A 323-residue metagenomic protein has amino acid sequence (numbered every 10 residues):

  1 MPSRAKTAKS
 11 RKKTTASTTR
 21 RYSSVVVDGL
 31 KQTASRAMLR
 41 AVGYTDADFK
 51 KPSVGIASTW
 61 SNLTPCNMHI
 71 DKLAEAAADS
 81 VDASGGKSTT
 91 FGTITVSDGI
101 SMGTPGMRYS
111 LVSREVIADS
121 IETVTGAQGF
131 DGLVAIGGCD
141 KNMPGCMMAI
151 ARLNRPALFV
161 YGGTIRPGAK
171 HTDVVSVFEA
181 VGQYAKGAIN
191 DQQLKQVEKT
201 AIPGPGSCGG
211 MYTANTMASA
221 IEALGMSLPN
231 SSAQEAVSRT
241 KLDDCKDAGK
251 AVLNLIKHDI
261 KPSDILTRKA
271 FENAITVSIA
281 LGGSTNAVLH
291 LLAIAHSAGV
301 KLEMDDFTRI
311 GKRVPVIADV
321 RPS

Functional and structural regions predicted by a protein language model:
P2, A47-Y161: Long, structured ligand/cofactor-binding scaffold of large enzymes
P2-D48, E75, A83: N-terminal amphipathic/basic leader segments beginning at the initiator methionine
R21-V25, D46-F49, G85-T93, D191-V197 (+5 more regions): Flexible, glycine/charged-enriched surface loops at secondary-structure junctions
T59-S61, T93-V96, G138-K141, Y161-R166 (+5 more regions): Short, ordered loop/turn segments at secondary-structure junctions
L63-C66, V96-G99, K141-P144, I165-A169 (+3 more regions): Flexible loop/turn segments at secondary-structure boundaries
N67, G209-G210, A280-N286: Short helix-coil transition sites and intra-membrane helix breaks within transmembrane domains of multi-pass
L73-A78, D82-S84, G163-P167, G225-K250 (+1 more regions): Terminal amphipathic helices with adjacent charged low-complexity linkers/tails
S110-N273, V277-S278: Active-site cavity-forming subdomains of large catalytic enzyme subunits
